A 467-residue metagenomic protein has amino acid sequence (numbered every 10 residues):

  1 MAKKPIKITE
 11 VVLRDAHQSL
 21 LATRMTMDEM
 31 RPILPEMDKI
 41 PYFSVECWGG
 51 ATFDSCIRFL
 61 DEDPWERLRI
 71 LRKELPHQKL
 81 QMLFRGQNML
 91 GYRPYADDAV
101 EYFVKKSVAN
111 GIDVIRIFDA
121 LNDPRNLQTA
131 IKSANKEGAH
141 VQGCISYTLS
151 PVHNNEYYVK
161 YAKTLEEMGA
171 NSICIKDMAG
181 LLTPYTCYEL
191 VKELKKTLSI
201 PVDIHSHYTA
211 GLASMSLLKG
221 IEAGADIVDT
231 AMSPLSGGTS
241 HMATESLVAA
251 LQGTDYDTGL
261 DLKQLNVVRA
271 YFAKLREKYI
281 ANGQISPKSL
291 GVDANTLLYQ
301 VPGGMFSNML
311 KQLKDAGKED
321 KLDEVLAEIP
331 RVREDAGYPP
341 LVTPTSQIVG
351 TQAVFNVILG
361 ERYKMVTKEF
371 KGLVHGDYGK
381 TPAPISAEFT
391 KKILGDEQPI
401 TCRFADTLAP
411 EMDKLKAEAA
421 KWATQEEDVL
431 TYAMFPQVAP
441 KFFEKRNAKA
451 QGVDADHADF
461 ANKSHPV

Functional and structural regions predicted by a protein language model:
M1-L21, L68, K73: N-terminal amphipathic alpha-helix/helix-capping segment at the start of soluble metabolic enzymes
I8-D15, F43-C47, Q78-G86, D113-R116 (+5 more regions): Hydrophobic faces of well-ordered beta-strands that scaffold small-molecule active sites in alpha/beta enzyme cores
D38-C56, S286-T296, Q300-V467: Terminal or standalone catalytic/regulatory effector modules within metabolic enzymes and repeat proteins
G49-E166, I173, A179-P184: Active-site beta->alpha loop and helix N-cap motifs at the rims of alpha/beta catalytic domains
I117, D177, A223-S240: Glycine-rich phosphate-binding active-site loops on the catalytic face of alpha/beta enzymes
H153-L165, A210-D226: Catalytic cores of alpha/beta
S236-T258: C-terminal helical cap(s) of enzyme catalytic domains, especially alpha/beta-barrels
T258-F272: Phosphate/diphosphate-binding loops
